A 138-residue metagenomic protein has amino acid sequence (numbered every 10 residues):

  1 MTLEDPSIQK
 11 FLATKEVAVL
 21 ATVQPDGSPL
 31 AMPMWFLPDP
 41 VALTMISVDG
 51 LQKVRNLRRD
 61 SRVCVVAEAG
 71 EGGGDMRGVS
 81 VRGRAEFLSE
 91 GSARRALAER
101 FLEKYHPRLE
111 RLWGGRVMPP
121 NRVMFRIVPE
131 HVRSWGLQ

Functional and structural regions predicted by a protein language model:
M1-V17: Extreme N-terminal tail/first-helix region
T2-L3, M76-Q138: Charged, gly/pro-rich active-site loop segments
F11-L12, N56-L57, F101, I127: A generic structural signal for nonpolar/aromatic side chains embedded in well-ordered alpha-helices
T14-K15, R59-D60, P120: Structured helix-beta-strand junction loops
E16-D49, L57, V65-E68: Short beta-strand segments
E16-V17, R62, H106, V132: Generic structural signal for secondary-structure transition and capping sites
D39-V41, G74-R77: A solvent-exposed, acidic/Ser-Thr-rich amphipathic alpha-helical stretch
